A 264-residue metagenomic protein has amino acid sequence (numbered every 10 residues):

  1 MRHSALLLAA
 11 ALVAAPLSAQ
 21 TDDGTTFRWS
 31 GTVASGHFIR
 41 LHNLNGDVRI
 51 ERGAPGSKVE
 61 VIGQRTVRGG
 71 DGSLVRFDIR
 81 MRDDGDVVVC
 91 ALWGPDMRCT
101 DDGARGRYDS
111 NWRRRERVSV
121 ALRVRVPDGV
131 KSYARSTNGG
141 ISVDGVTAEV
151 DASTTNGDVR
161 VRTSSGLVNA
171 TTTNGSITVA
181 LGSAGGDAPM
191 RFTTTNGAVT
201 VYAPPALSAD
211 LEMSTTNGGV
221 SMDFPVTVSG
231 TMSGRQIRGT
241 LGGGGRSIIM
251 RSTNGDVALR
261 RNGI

Functional and structural regions predicted by a protein language model:
M1-L7: Bacterial N-terminal signal peptides that target proteins for export
A14-P16: N-terminal signal peptide c-region/cleavage motif recognized by signal peptidases
A19-H42, D47-R135, D144, D151-S153 (+6 more regions): Acidic (Asp/Glu) and glycine-rich low-complexity loops/linkers that are typically intrinsically disordered
G139, G157, G175, G197 (+2 more regions): Hydrophobic lipid-interacting interfaces of membrane-associated proteins
